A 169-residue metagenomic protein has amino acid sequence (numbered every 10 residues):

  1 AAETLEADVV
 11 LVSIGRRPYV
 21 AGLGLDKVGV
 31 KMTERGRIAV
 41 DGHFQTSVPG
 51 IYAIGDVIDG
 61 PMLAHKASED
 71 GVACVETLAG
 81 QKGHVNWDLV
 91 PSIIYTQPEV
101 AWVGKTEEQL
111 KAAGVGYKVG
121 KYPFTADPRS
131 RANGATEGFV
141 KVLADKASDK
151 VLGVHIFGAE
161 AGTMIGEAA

Functional and structural regions predicted by a protein language model:
A1, E34, K146-S148: Short acidic-glycine loop/turn motifs at beta-strand connectors
A1-T4, G60-S68, C74-Q109: Rossmann-like dinucleotide-binding cores of NAD(P)H-dependent redox enzymes
A2, G29, H43-F44, V85 (+2 more regions): Short secondary-structure boundary/capping segments
T4-A79: FAD-site-proximal beta/loop scaffold in flavoenzymes
P18, M32, A39, I58 (+7 more regions): Short, flexible micro-motifs
T46, G50, N86-D88, K146-S148: Short, flexible turn/loop "capping" segments at secondary-structure junctions
A79, V90, Y95-A169: Flexible, glycine-rich terminal cap/loop adjacent to redox cofactors in electron-transfer oxidoreductases
